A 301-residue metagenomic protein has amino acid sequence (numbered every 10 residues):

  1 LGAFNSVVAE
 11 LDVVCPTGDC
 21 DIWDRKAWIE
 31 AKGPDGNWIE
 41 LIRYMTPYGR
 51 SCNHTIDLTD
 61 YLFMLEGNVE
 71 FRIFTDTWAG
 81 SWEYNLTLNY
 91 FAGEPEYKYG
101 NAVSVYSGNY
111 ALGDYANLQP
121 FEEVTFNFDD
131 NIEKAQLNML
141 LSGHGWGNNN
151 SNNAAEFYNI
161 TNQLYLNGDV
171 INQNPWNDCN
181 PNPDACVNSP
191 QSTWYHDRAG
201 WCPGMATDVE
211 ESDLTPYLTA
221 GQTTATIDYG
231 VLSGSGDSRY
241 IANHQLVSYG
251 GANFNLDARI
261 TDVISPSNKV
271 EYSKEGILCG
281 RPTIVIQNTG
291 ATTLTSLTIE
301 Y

Functional and structural regions predicted by a protein language model:
L1, V14-E94, G143, A154-G251: Beta-strand-rich ligand-recognition modules
L1-D19, Y84-S151, V247-F254: Solvent-exposed, flexible loop/coil segments flanking beta-strands in beta-rich domains
N5, R25, E122, E133 (+3 more regions): Residues that flank catalytic or metal-binding motifs in active/ligand-binding sites
A9-L11, V69-T75, A135-M139, G221-G230 (+2 more regions): Extracellular beta-strand-rich recognition modules
R25-A27, E133-A135, I160-N162, T292-I299: Short beta-strand/loop motifs in extracellular/secreted proteins, especially within beta-sandwich accessory domains
T55-L58, F121-V124, D208-S212, I264-K269 (+1 more regions): Short structured motifs
A116-F121, A220-G221, E275-I277: Solvent-exposed, conformationally flexible loop/turn segments
Y240-I241, S248-Y301: Extracellular/luminal regions of secreted and cell-surface proteins that mediate adhesion/ECM remodeling
